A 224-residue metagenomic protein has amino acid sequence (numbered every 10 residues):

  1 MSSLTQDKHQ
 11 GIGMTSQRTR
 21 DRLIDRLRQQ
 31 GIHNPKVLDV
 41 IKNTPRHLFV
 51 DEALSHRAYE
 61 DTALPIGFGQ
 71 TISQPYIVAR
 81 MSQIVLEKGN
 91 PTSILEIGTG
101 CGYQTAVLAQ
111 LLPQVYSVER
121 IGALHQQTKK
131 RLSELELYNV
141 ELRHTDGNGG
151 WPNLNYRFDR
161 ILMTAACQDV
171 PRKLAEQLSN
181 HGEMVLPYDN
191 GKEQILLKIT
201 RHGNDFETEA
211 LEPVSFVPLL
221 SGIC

Functional and structural regions predicted by a protein language model:
S2-L95, Y103, V107, L111 (+3 more regions): Class I SAM-dependent transferase core
I84-E207: Conserved nucleotide-cofactor-binding alpha/beta core module
